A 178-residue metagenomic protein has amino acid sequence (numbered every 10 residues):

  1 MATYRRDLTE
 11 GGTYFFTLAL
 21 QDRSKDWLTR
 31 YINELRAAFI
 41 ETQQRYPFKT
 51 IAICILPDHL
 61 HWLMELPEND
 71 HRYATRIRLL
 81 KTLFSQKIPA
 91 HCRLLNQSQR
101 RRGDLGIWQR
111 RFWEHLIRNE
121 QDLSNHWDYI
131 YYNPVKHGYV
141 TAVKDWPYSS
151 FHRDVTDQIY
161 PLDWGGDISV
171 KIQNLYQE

Functional and structural regions predicted by a protein language model:
M1-E178: Short catalytic/metal-binding and nucleic-acid-binding patches
